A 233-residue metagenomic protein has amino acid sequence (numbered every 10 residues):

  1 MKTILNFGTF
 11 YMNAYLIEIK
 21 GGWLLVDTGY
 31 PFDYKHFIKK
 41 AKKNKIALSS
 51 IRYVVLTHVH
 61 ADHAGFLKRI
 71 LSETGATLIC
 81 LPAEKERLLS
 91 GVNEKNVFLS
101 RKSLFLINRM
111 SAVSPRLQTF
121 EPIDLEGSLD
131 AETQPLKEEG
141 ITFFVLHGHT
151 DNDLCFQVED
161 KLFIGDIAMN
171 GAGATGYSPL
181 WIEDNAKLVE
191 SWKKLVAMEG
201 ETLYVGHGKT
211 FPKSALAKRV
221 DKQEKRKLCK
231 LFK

Functional and structural regions predicted by a protein language model:
M1-N44, C155-G165, M169: Conserved beta-strand hairpin/beta-sheet module of binuclear metal-dependent hydrolase folds, prominently
L24-V26, V55, L78, K161-F163 (+1 more regions): Residue-level marker for buried hydrophobic side chains located in beta-strands that build the well-ordered beta-sheet
P31-F32, G140-L216: Metallo-beta-lactamase
Y34-E84: Active-site metal-binding motif and surrounding structural segment of the metallo-beta-lactamase
G75-L81, S100, G165-D166, W181: Short hydrophobic/aromatic-enriched beta-strand-loop microsegments
K85-F144, K187-G200: Metallo-beta-lactamase
E94-S100, I182, D221-Q223: Short, hinge-like loop/turn segments at secondary-structure boundaries
P212-K233: Binuclear metal-ion centers of metallo-dependent hydrolases, dominated by the metallo-beta-lactamase
